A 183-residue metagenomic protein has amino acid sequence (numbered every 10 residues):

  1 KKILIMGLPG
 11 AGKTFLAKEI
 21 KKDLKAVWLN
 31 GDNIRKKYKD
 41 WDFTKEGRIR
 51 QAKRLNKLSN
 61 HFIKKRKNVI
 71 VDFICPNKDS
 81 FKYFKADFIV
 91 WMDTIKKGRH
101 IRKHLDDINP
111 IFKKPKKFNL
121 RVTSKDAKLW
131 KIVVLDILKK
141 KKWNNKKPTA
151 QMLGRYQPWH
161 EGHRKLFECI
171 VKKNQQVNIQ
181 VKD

Functional and structural regions predicted by a protein language model:
K2: Walker A (P-loop) ATP-phosphate-binding motif of ABC ATPase nucleotide-binding domains
I5: Hydrophobic anchor at the beta1->P-loop junction of P-loop NTPases
L8-P9: The conserved Walker
K13: Conserved lysine of the Walker
A17-N60: Conserved substrate/cofactor phosphate-moiety recognition/catalytic segment in nucleotide-dependent phosphotransferases
T44-K97: Glycine-rich phosphate-binding loop used to anchor ATP phosphates in small-molecule kinases, encompassing both
Y83, M92-K142: Small-molecule kinase domains that catalyze NTP-dependent phosphoryl transfer to phosphate-bearing small molecules
K141-D183: Nucleotidyltransferase catalytic core that binds NTPs
